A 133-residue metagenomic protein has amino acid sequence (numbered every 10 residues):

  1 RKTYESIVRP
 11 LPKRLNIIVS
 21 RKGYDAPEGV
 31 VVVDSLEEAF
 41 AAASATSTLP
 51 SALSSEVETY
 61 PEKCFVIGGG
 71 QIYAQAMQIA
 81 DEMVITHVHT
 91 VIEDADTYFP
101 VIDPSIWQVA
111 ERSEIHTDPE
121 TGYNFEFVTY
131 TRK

Functional and structural regions predicted by a protein language model:
R1-K133: Enzymes that bind and transform nitrogen-containing heteroaromatic metabolites
